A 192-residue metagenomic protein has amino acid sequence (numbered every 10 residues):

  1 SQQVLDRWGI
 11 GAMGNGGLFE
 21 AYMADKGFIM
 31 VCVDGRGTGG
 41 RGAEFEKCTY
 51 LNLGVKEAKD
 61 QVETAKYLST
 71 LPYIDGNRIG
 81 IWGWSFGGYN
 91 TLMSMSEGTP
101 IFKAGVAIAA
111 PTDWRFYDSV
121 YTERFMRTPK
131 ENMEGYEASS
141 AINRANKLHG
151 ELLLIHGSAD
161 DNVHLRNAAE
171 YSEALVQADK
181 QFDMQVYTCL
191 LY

Functional and structural regions predicted by a protein language model:
S1-W84, N90, T112-E123: Cap/lid segment of the alpha/beta-hydrolase catalytic domain
G9-G11, C48, D60, A104 (+2 more regions): Mobile cap/lid helix-loop segments that gate and shape the active-site cleft of serine hydrolases
W82, I108-A109, Y187-T188: Alpha/beta-hydrolase-fold catalytic nucleophile elbow
G88-P100: Short glycine-enriched nucleophile-adjacent loop and the immediately C-terminal alpha-helix near the catalytic center
L148, L154-H156, D160: Short beta-strand/loop motif that positions the catalytic acidic residue of the alpha/beta-hydrolase fold
D161-E170: Conserved alpha/beta-hydrolase "acid-adjacent" motif
Y192: Conserved small/polar residues in nucleotide/adenosyl-binding loops
